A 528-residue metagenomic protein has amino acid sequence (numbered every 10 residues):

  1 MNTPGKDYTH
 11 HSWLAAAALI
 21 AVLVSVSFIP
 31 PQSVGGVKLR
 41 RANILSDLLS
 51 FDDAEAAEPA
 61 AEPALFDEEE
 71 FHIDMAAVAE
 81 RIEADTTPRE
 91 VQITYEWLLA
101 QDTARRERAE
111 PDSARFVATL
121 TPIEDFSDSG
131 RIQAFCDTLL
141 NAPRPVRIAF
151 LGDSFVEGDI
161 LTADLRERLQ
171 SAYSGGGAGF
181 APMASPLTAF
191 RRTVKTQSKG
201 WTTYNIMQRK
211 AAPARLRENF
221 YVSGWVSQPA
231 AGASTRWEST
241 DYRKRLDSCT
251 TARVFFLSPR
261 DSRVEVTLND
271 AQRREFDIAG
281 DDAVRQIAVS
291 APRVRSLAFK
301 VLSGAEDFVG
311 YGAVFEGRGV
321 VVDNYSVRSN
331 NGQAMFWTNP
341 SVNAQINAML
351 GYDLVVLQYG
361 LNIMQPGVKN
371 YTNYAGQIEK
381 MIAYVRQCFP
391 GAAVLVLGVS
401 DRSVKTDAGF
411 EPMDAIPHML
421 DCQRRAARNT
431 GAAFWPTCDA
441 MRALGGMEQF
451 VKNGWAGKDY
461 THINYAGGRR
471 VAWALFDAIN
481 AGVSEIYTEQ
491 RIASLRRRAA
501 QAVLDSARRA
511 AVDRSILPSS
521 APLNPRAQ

Functional and structural regions predicted by a protein language model:
M1-H10: N-terminal Lys/Arg-rich, disordered targeting/topogenic segments
W13-P31, S296: Hydrophobic membrane-insertion alpha-helices, especially the h-region of bacterial N-terminal signal peptides
Q32-G35, N339-S341, D401-A527: Catalytic His-Asp segment of secreted/periplasmic serine-dependent ester chemistry enzymes
Q32-Q101: Juxtamembrane proline-rich low-complexity "stalk" or linker regions positioned immediately after a signal peptide
S129-G130, A142-G152, E157-L161, G319-F410 (+3 more regions): Conserved, compact domain cores that house catalytic/ligand-binding motifs in diverse enzymes and effector modules
R147, E157-V266, D277-G376, H462 (+1 more regions): Conserved SGNH/GDSL esterase-like catalytic core that processes O-acyl groups on lipids and polysaccharides
A271-D277: Surface-exposed loop/edge segments in extracytoplasmic proteins
